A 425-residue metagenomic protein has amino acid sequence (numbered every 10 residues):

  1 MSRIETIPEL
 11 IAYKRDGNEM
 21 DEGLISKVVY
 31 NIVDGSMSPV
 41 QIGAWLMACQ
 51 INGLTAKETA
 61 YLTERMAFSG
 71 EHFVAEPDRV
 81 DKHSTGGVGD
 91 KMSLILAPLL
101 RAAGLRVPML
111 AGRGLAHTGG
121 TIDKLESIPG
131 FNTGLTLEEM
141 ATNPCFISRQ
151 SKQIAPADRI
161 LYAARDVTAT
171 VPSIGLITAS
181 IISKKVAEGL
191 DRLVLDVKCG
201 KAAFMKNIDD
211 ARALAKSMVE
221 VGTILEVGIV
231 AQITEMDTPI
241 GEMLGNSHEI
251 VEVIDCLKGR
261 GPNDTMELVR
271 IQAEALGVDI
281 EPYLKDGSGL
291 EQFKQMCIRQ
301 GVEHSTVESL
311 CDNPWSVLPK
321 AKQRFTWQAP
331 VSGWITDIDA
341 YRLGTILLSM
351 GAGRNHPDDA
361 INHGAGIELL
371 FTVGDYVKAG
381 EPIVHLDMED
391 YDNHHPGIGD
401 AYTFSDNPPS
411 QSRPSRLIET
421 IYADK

Functional and structural regions predicted by a protein language model:
M1-G89, A102, R299, Y422-K425: Acidic, glycine/proline-rich low-complexity segments that act as flexible tails and inter-domain linkers
E5, E9, K14, I32 (+4 more regions): Well-ordered secondary-structure scaffolds
L46-Q50, D158-V167, D196-M205, M236-P239: Active-site-proximal beta-alpha loop/turn segments in soluble metabolic enzymes
I51, L94-R106, K184-G189, I224-L225: Alpha-helix C-terminal capping segments
D78-H117: Glycine/serine-rich anion-binding loops at beta->alpha junctions that coordinate negatively charged ligand groups
S93, A111, T118-D123, S127 (+5 more regions): Short acidic, glycine/serine/threonine-rich loops at helix termini
K124-F146, K216-G222, E226: A glycine-rich helix N-cap at a beta->alpha junction
P144-R192: Phosphate/diphosphate-binding glycine-rich loops and adjacent basic-rich segments that engage nucleotide
